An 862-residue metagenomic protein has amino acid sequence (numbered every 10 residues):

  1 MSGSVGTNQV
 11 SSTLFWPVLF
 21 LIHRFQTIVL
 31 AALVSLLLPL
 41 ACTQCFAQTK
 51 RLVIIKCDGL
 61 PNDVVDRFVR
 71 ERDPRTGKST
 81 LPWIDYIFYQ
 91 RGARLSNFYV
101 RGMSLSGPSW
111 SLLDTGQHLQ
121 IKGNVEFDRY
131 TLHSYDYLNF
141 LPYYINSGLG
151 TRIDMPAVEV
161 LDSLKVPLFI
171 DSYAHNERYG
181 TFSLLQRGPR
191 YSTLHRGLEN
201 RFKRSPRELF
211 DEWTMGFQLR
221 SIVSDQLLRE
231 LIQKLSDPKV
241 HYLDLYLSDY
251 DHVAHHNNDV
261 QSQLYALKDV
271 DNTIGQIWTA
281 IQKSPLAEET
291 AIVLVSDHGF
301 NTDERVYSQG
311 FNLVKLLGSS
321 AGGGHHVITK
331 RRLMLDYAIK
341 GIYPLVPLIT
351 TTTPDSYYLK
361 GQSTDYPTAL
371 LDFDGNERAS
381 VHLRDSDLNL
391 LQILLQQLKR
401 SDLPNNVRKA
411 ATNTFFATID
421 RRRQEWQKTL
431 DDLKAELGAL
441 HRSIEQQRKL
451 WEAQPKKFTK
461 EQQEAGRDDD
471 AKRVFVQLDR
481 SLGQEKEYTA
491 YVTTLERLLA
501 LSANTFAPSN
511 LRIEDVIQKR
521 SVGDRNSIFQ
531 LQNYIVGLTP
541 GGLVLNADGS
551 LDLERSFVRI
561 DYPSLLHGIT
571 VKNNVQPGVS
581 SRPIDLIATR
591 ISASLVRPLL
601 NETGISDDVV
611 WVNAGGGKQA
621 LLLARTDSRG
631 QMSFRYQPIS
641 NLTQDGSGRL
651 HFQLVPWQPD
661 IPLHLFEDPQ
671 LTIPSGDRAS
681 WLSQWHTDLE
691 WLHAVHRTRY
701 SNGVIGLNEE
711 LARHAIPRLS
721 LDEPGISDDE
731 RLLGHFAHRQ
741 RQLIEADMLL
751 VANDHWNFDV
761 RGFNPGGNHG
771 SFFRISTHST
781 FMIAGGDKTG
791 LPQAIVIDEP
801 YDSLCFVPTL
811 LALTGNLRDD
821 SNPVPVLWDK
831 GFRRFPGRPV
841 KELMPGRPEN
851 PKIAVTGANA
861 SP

Functional and structural regions predicted by a protein language model:
I28-A41: Bacterial N-terminal signal peptides
K50-V65, I87-F88, L113, H241-S248 (+6 more regions): Beta-strand elements within well-structured catalytic alpha/beta cores of enzymes that handle phosphate/sulfate esters
V65-G123, G180: Short, structured active-site-proximal loop/turn typified by the sulfatase FGly-forming signature C/S-X-P-X-R
N97-V100, I153-L161, F736, G766-N768 (+2 more regions): Active-site rim elements
S109-N258, T368-E723, E745, D759: His/Asp/Glu-rich, glycine-adjacent segments that coordinate divalent cations and/or stabilize oxyanion chemistry on
S221-L235, L243, Y250-V293, H298-T302 (+8 more regions): A long, amphipathic alpha-helix that forms part of the scaffold/cap immediately adjacent to metal-dependent active
H298-R378, H382-N389, I393, A500-L553 (+6 more regions): Histidine-centered active-site microenvironments of extracellular/periplasmic hydrolases and transferases
E710, H714-P724, N816-P862: Polar, surface-exposed loop/tail segments that function as active-site lids or cofactor/substrate-recognition elements
